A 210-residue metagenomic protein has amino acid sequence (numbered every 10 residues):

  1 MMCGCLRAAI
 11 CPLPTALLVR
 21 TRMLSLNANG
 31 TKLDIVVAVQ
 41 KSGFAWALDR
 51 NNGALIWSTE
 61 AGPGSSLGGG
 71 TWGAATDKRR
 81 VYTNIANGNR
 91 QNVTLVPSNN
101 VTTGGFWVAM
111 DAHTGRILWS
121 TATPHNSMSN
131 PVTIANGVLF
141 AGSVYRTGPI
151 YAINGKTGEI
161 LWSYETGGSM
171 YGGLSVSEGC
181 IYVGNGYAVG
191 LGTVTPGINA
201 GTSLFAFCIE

Functional and structural regions predicted by a protein language model:
M1-V19, M23-Y171, S175-E210: Extracytoplasmic/lumenal domain signature
